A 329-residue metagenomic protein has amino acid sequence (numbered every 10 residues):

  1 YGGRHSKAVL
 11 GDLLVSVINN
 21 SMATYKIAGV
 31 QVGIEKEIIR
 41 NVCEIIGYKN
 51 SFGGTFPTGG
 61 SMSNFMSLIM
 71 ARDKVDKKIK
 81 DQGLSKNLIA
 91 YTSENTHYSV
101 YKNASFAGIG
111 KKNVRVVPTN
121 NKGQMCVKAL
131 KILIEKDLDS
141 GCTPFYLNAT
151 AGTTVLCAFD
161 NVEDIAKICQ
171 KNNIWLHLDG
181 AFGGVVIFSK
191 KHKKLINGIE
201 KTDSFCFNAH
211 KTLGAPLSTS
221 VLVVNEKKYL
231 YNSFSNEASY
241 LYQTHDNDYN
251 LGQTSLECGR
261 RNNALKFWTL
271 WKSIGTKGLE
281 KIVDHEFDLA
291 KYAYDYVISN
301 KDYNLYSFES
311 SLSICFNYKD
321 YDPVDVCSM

Functional and structural regions predicted by a protein language model:
Y1-S51: N-terminal entrance/gating region of PLP-dependent enzymes' catalytic architecture
S6-S21, M62-R72, K277-L279, V283: Short, Φ-rich (hydrophobic/aromatic) sequence segments
L14, E35, I39-V42, N64-V75 (+2 more regions): Buried hydrophobic packing segments
I18-K26, Y48-T55, S85-L88, K112-T119 (+3 more regions): Glycine- and acidic
Q31, G54-S61, T92-S93, T150 (+1 more regions): Active-site nucleophile and cofactor-binding loops and adjacent substrate-binding regions of central metabolic enzymes
M62-K228: Conserved PLP-enzyme active-site core in the AAT-like
T153, N197-I298: Active-site C-terminal subdomain of aminotransferase-like
N304-M329: Conserved PLP-binding catalytic core of the aspartate aminotransferase-like
